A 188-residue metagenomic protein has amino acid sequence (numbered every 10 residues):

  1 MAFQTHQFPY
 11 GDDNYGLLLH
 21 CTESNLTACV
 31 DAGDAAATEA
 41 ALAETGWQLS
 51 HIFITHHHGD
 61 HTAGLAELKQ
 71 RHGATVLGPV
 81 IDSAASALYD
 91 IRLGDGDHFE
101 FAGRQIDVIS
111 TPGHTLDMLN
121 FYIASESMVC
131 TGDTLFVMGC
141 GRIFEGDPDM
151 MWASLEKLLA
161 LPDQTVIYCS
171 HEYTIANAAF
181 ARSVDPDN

Functional and structural regions predicted by a protein language model:
M1-T5: Extreme N-terminal starter segment of soluble prokaryotic enzymes
Q7, L18, H98-A124, M128 (+1 more regions): Core dinuclear metal-dependent hydrolase active-site scaffold
D12, S24-T27, D34-S110, S127: Active-site HxH/HxHxD metal-binding segment of metal-dependent hydrolases
L19, D31, H56, L68 (+5 more regions): Divalent metal-coordination and catalytic microenvironments
A32-G33, H57, I81-D82, H114-T115 (+4 more regions): Active-site metal-binding loops of divalent metal-dependent hydrolases
L88-D90, G141-F144: Short, solvent-exposed loop/turn segments at secondary-structure boundaries
E126-R142, P148-L161: Internal catalytic or translocation cores that form aromatic/hydrophobic pockets or channels for amphipathic metabolites
M150-N188: Divalent-metal (often Zn2+) His-rich catalytic cores of metallo-beta-lactamase-fold enzymes
